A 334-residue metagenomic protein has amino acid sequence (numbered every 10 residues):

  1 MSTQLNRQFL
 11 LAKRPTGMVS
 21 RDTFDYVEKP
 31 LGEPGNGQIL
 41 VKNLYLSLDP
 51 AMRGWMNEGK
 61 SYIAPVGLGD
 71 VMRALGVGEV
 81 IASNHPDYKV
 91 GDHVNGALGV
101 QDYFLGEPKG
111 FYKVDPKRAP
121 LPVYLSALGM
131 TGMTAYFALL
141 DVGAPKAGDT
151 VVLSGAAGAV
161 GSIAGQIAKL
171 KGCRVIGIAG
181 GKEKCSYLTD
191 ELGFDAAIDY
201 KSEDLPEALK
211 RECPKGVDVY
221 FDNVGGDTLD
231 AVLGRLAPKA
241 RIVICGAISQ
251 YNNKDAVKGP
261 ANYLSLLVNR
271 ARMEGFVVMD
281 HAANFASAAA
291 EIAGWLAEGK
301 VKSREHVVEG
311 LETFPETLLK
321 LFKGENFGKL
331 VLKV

Functional and structural regions predicted by a protein language model:
S2-Q4, M279-V334: C-terminal hydrophobic helical "lid"/dimerization subdomain of Rossmann-like NAD(P)H-dependent oxidoreductases
P30-L48, M56-V100: Glycine-rich beta-strand-centered segment in the early N-terminal region that forms part of a ligand/cofactor-binding
M72-E79, K89-G155, K300: NAD(P)H dinucleotide-binding glycine-rich loop of Rossmann-like/cofactor-binding domains, especially the beta1-alpha1
N95, V152, I198, Y220-F221: N-terminal Rossmann-like NAD(P) cofactor-binding module of classical short-chain dehydrogenase/reductase
D102, G180-D190, V257-Y263: Short, glycine/polar-rich helix-capping loops at beta-to-alpha or helix-loop-helix junctions that flank or form
L125-E203: Mid-domain Rossmann-like dinucleotide-binding core that forms the NAD(H)/NADP(H) cofactor-binding site
D204-P214: Short amphipathic alpha-helix with an adjacent loop that forms part of the alpha/beta core around
D227-V301, V334: Glycine-rich phosphate-binding loop and adjacent beta-alpha segment of Rossmann(oid) nucleotide-cofactor-binding
